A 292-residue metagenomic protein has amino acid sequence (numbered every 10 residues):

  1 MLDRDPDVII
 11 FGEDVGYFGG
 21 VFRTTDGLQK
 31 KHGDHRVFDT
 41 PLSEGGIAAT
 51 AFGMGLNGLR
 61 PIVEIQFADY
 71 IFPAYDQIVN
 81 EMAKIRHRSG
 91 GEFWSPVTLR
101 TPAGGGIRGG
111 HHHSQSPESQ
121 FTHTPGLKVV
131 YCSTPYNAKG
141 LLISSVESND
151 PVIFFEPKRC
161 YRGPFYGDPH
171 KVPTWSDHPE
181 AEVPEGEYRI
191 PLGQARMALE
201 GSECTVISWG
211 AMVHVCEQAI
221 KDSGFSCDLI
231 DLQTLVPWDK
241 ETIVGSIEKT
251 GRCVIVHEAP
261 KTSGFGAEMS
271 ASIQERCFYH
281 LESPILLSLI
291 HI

Functional and structural regions predicted by a protein language model:
M1, L289-I292: Accessible peptide chain termini
M1-F165: Thiamine diphosphate
V15, F22-K31, E44, F93-R100 (+2 more regions): Thiamine diphosphate
